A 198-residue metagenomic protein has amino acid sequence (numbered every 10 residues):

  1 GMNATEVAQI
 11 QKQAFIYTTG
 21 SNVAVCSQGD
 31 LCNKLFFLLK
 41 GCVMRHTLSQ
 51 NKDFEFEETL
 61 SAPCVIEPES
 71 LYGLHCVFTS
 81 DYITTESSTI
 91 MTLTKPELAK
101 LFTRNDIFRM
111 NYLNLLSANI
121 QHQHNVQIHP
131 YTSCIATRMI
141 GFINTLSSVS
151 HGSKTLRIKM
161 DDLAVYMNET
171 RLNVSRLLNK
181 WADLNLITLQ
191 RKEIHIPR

Functional and structural regions predicted by a protein language model:
G1-K40: Regulatory nucleotide-sensing modules
E6-V7, F56-N114: Cyclic-nucleotide recognition modules
F15, A24, C42-T47, V65 (+1 more regions): Short beta-strand segments in beta-sandwich/barrel cores
T79-S80, A99-T103, H122-T132, V149-G152: Short helix-to-loop capping/linker segments positioned immediately adjacent to catalytic or ligand/cofactor-binding
R109, L113-Q127: Long, hydrophobic or amphipathic alpha-helical segments
Y131, I135-F142, K159: N-terminal positioning helix adjacent to the helix-turn-helix/winged-helix DNA-binding module
N144-R198: Phosphate-/nucleic-acid-contacting segments
